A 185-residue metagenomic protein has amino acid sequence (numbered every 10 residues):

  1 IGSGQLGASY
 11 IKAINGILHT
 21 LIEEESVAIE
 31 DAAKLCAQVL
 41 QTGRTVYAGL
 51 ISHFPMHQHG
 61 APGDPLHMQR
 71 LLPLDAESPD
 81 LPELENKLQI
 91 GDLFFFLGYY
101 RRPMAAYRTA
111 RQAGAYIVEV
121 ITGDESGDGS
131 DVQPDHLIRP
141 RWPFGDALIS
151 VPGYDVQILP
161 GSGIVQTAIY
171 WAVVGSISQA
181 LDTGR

Functional and structural regions predicted by a protein language model:
I1-I22: Generic N-terminal amphipathic, Lys/Arg-enriched alpha-helix
G2-L6, V27-D31, I51, V165: Short, contiguous, pocket-lining structural segments that sit at or immediately flank catalytic/ligand-binding sites
A8, T183-R185: A short, charged, Gly/Pro-tolerant segment at domain boundaries
L18-A28, F94-R102: Short, glycine-rich nucleotide/cofactor-binding loops
I22-Q41: A short, well-structured juxtamembrane/interface segment
C36, V46-Y47, V173: Buried hydrophobic positions in well-ordered alpha/beta secondary-structure cores of metabolic enzymes
T42-G43, G114: Short glycine-dipeptide loop
L50-S178, T183: Glycine-rich phosphate-binding loops that contact phosphosugars or nucleotide phosphates
